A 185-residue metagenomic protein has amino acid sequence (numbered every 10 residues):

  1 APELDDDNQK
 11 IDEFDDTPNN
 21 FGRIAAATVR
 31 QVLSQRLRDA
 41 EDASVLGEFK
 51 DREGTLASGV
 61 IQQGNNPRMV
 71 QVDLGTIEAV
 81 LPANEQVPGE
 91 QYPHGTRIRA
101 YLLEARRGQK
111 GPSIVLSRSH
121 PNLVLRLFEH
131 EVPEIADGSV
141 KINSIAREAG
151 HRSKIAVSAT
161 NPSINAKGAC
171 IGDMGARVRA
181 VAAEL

Functional and structural regions predicted by a protein language model:
A1-L185: RNA-contacting regions in translation and RNA-metabolism proteins, encompassing KH/S1 modules where present
